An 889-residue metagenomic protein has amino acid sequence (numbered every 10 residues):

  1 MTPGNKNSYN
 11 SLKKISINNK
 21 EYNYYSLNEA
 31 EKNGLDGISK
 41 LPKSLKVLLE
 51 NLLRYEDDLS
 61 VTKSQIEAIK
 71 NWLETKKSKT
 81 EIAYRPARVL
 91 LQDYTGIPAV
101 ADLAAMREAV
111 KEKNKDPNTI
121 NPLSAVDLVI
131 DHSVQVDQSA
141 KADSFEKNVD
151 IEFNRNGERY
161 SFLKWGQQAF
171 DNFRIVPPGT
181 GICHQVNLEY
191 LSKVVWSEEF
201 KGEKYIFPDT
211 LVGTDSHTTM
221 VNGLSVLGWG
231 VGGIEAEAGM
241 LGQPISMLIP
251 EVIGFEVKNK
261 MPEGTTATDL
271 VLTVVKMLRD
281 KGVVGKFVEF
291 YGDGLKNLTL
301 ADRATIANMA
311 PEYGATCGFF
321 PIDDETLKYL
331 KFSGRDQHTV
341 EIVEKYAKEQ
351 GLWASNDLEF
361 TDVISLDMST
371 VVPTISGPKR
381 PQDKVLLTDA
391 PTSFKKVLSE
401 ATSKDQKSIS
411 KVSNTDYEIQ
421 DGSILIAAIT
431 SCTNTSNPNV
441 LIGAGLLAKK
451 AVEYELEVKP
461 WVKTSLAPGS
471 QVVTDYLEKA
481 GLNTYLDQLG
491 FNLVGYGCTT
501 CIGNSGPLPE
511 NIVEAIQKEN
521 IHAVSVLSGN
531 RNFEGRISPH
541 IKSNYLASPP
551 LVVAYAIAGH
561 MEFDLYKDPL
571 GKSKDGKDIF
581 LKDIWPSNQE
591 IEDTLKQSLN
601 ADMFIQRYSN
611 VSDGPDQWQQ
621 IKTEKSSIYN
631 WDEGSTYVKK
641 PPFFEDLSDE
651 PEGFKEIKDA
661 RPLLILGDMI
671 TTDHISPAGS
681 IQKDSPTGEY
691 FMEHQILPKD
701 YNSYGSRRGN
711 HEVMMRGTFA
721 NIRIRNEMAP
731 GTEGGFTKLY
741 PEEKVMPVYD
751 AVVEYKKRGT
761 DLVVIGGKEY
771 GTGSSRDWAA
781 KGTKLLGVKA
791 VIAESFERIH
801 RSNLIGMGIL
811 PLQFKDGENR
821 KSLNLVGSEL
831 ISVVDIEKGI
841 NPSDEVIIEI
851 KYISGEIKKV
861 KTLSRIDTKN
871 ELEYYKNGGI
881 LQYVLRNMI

Functional and structural regions predicted by a protein language model:
M1-I889: Fe-S-dependent hydro-lyases/dehydratases of central metabolism
